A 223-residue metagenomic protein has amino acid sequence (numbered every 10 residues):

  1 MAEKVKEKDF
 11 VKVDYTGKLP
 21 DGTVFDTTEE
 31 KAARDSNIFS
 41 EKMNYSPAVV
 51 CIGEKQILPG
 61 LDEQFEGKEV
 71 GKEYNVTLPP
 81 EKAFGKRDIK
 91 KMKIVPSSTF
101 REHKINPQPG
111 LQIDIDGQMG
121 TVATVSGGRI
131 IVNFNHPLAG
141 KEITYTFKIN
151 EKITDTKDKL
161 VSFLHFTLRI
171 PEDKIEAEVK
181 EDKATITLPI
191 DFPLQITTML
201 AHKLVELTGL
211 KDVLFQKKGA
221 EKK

Functional and structural regions predicted by a protein language model:
M1-K223: FKBP-type peptidyl-prolyl cis-trans isomerases
